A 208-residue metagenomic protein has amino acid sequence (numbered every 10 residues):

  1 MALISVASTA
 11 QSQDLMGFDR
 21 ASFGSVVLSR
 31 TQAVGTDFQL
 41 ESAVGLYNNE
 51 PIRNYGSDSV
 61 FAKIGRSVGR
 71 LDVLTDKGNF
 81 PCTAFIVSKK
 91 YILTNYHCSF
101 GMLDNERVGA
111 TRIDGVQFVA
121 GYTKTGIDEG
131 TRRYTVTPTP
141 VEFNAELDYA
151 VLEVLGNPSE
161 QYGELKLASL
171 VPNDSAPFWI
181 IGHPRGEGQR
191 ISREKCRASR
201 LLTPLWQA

Functional and structural regions predicted by a protein language model:
M1-S5: Bacterial N-terminal signal peptides
S8-T83: Protease-domain processing segments flanking chymotrypsin-fold serine proteases, especially trypsin-like
N48-N49, A62-V73, I86-K89, L93-A208: Serine endopeptidase catalytic core focused on the charge-relay Asp
